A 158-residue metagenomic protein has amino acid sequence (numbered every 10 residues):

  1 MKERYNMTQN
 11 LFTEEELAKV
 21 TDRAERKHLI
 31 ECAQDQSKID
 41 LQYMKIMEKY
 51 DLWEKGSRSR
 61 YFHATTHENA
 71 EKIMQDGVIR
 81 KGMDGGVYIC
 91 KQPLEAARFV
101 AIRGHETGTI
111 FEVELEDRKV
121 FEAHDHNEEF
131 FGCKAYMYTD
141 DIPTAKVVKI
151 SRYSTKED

Functional and structural regions predicted by a protein language model:
Y5-G85, A101-I102: ADP-ribose/NAD+-binding catalytic cleft of ART/PARP-like enzymes
T8-C32, D40, R80-G82, G104-D158: Active-site and NAD+-binding cores of ADP-ribose-processing enzymes
A64-A70, K91, V113-K119: Short, flexible beta-strand-to-coil junctions
K72, A97-F99, E122-A123: Short helix/loop capping segments that flank catalytic or ligand/cofactor-binding pockets
I89-T107: Short, intrinsically disordered low-complexity segments
